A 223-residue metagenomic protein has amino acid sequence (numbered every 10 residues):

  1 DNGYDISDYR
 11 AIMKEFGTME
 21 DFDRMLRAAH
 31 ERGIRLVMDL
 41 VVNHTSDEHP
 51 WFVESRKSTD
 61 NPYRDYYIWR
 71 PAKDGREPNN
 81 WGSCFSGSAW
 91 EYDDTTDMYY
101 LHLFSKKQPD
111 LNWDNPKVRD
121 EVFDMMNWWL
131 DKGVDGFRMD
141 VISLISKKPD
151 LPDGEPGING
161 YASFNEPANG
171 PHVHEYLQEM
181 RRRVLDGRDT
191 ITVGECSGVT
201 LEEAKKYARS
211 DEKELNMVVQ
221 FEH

Functional and structural regions predicted by a protein language model:
D1-N127, D131, L144-V199: Acidic/aromatic-lined carbohydrate-recognition and catalytic surfaces of CAZymes acting on diverse glycans
F137-M139: Hydrophobic residues within beta-strands of alpha/beta enzymes
C196-H223: Noncatalytic carbohydrate-binding groove/subsite architecture in carbohydrate-active enzymes
